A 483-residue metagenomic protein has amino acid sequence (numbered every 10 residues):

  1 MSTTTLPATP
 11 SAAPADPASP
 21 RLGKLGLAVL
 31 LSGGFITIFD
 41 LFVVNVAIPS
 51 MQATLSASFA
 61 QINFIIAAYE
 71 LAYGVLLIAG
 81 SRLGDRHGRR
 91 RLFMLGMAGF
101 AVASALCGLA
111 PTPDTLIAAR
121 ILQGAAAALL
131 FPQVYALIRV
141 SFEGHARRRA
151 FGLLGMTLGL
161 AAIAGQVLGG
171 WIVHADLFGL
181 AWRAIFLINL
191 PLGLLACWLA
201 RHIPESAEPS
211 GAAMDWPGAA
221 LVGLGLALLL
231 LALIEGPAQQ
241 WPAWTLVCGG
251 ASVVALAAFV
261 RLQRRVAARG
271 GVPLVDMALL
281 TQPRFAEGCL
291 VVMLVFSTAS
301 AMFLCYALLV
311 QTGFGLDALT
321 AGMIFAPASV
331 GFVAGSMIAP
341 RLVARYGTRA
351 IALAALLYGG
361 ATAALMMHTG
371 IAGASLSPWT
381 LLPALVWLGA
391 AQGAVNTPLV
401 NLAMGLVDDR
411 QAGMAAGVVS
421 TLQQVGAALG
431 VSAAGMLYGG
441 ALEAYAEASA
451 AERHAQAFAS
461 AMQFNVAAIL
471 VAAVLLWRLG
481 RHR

Functional and structural regions predicted by a protein language model:
M1-F39, A53: Cytosolic juxtamembrane N-terminal segment immediately preceding the first transmembrane helix of multi-pass
K24-F39, V44-V46, T245, A255 (+2 more regions): 12-transmembrane solute porter fold
A47-V75, T115-A118, L319, M323: Extracellular/periplasmic helix-loop-helix junction of adjacent transmembrane segments in MFS-like secondary
S50, S81-R82, R86, W171 (+1 more regions): Membrane-interface helix termini in secondary transporters
T54-S56, G88, L109-T115, G315 (+1 more regions): Helix-breaking motifs and short loop linkers at transmembrane-helix boundaries and internal kinks in secondary membrane
A67-S81, A128-Y135, A326-I338: Central cavity-lining transmembrane alpha-helices of secondary-active solute carriers, predominantly the Major
R91-P217: Helix-loop-helix hairpins in multi-pass membrane proteins, especially solute transporters
A175-L290, T298: Hydrophobic transmembrane-helix bundles of small-molecule transporters
